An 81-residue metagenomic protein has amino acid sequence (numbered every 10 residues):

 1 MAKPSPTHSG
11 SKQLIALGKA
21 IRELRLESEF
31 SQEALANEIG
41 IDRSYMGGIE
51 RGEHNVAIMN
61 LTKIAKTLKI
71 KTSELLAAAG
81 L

Functional and structural regions predicted by a protein language model:
K3-L26: A short, Lys/Arg-rich alpha-helix, primarily the initiator
K19-A34, E38, K63, L68: Short basic helix-loop element that most often maps to the first helix and adjoining turn of HTH DNA-binding modules
I21, L35-A36, M46-I49, L75: Conserved hydrophobic/aromatic packing and binding residues within compact polymer-binding modules
G40-H54: Recognition helix of helix-turn-helix/homeodomain-like DNA-binding domains that insert into the DNA major groove
N55-V56, L75: Short amphipathic alpha-helical segment with a characteristic S/N-K-E followed by hydrophobic residues
L61-A65, L75-L76: Hydrophobic micro-packing sites on short alpha-helices
K69-L81: Short C-terminal boundary/hinge segments that cap the last helix of small helical domains
